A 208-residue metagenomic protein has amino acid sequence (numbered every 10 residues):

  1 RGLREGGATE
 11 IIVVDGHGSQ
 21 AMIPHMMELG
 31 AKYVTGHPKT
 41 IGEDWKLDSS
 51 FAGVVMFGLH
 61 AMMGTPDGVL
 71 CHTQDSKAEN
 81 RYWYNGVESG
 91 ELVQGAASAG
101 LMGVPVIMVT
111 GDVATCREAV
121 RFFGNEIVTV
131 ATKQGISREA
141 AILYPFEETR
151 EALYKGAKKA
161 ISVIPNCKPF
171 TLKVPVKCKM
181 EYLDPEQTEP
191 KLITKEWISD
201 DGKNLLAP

Functional and structural regions predicted by a protein language model:
R1-S49: Glycine-rich nucleotide/cofactor/substrate-binding loop typically near the N-terminus or early in the first domain
V14-D15, V54-G58, V109-T110, E181: Short beta-strand segments
Q20-I23, M62-D67, M108, A114-E118: Short, well-ordered, mixed-charge alpha-helical segments that flank or form enzyme active sites
M27-G36, N125-V128, I193-P208: Active-site regions of enzymes building and remodeling cell-envelope glycoconjugates
T35-A78: N-terminal glycine-rich phosphate/adenylate-binding segment common to multiple enzyme folds
S76-M102, T110-T115: Active-site glycine-rich loop that binds ribose-phosphate moieties when present
G100-V106, T110-A160: Active-site rim beta-loop-alpha module in soluble metabolic enzymes
T149-P208: C-terminal accessory domains and tails appended to enzymatic cores
